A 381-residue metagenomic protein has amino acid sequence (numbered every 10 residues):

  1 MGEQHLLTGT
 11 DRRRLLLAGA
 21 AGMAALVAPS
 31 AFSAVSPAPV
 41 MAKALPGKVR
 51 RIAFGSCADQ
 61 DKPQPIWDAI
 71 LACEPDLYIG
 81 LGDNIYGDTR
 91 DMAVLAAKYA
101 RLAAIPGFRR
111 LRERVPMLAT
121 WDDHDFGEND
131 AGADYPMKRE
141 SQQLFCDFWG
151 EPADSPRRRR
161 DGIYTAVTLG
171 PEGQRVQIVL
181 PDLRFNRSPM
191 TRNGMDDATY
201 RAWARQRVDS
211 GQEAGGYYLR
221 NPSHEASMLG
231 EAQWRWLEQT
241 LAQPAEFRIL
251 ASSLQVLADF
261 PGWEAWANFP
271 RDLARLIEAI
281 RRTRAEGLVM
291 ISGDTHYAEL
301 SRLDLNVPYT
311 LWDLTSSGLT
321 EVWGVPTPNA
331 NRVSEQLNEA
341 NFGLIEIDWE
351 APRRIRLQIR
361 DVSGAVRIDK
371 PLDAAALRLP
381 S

Functional and structural regions predicted by a protein language model:
M1-D11, A18-P29: N-terminal secretory signal peptides
L6-L7, L17, A38-S381: Metal-dependent phosphoester/phosphodiester hydrolase catalytic core
A24, F32-A34, I70: Residue-level detector of alpha-helical hydrophobic segments embedded in or interacting with membranes
S30-V40: Signal peptide processing junction and immediate N-terminal pro/mature segment of secreted/exported proteins
